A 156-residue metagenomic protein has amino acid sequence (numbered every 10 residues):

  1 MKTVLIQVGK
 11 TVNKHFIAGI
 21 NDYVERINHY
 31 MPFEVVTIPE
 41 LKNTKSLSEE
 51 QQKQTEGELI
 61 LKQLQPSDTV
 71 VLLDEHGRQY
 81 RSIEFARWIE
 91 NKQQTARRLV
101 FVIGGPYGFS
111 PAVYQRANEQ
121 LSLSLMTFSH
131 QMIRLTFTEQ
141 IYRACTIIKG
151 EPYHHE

Functional and structural regions predicted by a protein language model:
M1-I27: N-terminal beta1-alpha1 ligand-phosphate binding loop
K2-V4, E34-V36, V100: A structural signal for isolated positions on well-ordered beta-strands in alpha/beta enzyme cores
T11, E75-R78, G105-G108: Short glycine-rich anion-binding loops that position phosphate/pyrophosphate groups of nucleotides and phosphorylated
H15-I17, R81-I83, S110-V113: Short glycine-/acidic-enriched loop or helix-start segments at secondary-structure transitions that form or flank
I17, N21-V24, Q54-G57, P111: Short, surface-exposed alpha-helical segments at coil->helix boundaries
P32-F33, T37-R97: S-adenosyl-L-methionine/SAH cofactor-binding core of RNA-modifying enzymes
A86-S124: A mid-sequence interfacial segment
P111-H155: Structured adenosyl-cofactor binding patch, chiefly the S-adenosyl-L-methionine
